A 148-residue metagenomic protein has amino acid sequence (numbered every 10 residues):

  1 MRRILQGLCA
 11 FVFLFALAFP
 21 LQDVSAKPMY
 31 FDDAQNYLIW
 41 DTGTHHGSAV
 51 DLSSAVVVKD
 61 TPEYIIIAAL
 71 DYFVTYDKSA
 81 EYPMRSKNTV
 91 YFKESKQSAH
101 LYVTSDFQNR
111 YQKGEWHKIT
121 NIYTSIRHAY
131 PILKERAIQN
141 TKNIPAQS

Functional and structural regions predicted by a protein language model:
M1-A10: Bacterial N-terminal signal peptides that target proteins for export
L14-D23: C-terminal segment of classical bacterial N-terminal signal peptides
D23-S86, S95-S148: N-terminal secretory-pathway/extracellular module detecting exported/lumenal segments and adjacent signal-anchor/first
V90-Y91: Beta-strand-enriched accessory nucleic-acid recognition/scaffold domains that flank the catalytic cores of large
